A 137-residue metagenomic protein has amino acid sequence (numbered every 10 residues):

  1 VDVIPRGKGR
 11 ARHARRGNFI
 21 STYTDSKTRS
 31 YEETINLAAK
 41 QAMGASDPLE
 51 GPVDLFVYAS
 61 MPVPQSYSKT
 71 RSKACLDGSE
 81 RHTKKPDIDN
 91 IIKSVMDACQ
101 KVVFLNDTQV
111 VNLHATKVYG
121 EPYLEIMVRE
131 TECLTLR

Functional and structural regions predicted by a protein language model:
V1-R137: Acidic, proline/glycine-enriched N-terminal capping motif
